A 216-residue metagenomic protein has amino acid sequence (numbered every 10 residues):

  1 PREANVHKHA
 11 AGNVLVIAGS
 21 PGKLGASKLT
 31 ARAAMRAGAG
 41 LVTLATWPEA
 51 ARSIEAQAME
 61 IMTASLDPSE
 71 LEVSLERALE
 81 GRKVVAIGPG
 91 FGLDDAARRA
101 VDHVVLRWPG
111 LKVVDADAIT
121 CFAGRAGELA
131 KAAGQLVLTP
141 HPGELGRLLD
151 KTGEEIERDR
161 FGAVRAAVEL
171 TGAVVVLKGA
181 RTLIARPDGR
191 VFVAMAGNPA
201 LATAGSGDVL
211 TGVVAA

Functional and structural regions predicted by a protein language model:
P1-A116, T120-V137, P142-A216: Small-residue (G/A/S/T)-rich helix-start motifs and N-terminal tracts that mark the onset
